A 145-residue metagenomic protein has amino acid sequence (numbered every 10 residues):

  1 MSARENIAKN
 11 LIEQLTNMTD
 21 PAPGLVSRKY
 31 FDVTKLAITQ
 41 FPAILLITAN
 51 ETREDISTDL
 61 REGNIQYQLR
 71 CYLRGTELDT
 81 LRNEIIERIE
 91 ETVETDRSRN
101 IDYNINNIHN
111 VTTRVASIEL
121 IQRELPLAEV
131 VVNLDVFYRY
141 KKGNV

Functional and structural regions predicted by a protein language model:
M1-K35, T48-V145: Charged, amphipathic alpha-helical segments and their flanking helix caps
Q40-T48: Short, well-ordered secondary-structure micro-motifs within conserved domains or adaptor modules
